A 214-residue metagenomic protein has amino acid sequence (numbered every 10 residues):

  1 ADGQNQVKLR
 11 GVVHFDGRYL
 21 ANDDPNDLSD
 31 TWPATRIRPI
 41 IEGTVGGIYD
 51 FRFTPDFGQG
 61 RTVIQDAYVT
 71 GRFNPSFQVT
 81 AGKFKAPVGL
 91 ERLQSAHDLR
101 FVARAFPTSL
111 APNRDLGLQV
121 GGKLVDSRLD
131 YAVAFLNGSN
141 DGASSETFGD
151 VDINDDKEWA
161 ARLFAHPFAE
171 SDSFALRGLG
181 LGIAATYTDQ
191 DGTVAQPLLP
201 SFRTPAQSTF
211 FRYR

Functional and structural regions predicted by a protein language model:
D2-D141, T147-D191: Outer membrane beta-barrel
F174-R214: Detector for outer-membrane/organellar transmembrane beta-barrel domains, recognizing the amphipathic beta-strand
